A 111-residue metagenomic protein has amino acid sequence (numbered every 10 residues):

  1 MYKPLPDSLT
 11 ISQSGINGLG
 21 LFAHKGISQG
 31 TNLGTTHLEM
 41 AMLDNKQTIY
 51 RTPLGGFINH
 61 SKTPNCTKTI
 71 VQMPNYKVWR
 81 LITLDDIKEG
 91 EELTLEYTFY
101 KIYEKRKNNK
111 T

Functional and structural regions predicted by a protein language model:
M1-T111: Conserved catalytic SET/PR domain of SAM-dependent protein methyltransferases, capturing the structural core that binds
